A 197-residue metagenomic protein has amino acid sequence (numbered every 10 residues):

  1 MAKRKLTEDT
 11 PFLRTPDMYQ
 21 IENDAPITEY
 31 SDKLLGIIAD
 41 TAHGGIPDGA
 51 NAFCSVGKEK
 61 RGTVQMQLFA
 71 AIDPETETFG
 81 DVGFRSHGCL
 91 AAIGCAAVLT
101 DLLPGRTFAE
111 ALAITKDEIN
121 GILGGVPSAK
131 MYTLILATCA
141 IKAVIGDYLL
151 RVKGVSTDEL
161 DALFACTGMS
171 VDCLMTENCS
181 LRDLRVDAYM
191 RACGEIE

Functional and structural regions predicted by a protein language model:
A2-G44, D48, S55, D73 (+2 more regions): C-terminal binding/interaction regions
E22, P26, Y30, G62 (+1 more regions): Alpha-helix N-cap/loop-to-helix boundary motif
P47, E59-V64: A short catalytic or substrate-binding loop motif that flags glycine-/basic-rich loops and adjacent residues that bind
C54-S55, G80: A residue-level detector for conformationally permissive "hinge/kink" positions
K60-R61, A71-I135: Active-site- and interface-proximal helix/loop "cap" or "latch" segments in soluble metabolic and energy-transducing
M66-L68: Change "...and in nucleic-acid phosphodiester-cleaving endonucleases..." to "...and in nucleic-acid processing enzymes
